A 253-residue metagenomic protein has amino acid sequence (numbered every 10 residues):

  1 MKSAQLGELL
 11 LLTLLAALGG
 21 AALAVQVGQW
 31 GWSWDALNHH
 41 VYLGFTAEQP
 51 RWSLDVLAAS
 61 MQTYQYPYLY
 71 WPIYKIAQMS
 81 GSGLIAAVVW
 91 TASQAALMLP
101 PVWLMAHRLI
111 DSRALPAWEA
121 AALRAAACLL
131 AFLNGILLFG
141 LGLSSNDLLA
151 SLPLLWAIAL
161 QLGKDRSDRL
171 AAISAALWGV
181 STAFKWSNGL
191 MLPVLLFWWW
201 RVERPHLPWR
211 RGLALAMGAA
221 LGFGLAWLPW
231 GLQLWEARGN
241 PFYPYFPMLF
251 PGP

Functional and structural regions predicted by a protein language model:
K2-S3, M191-F223: Perimembrane helix-loop-helix junctions
G28-L43, Q49-D55, A59-I73, G81 (+1 more regions): Extracytoplasmic catalytic/substrate-binding loops of multi-pass membrane glycan-assembly enzymes
V88-P116: Transmembrane-helix motifs of polytopic, lipid-linked glycan transferases
A114-W118, L155-I173: Membrane-interface transmembrane helices that cradle and orient dolichyl/undecaprenyl
L123, G163-G179, P208-M217: Short hydrophobic alpha-helices at membrane interfaces in multi-pass membrane enzymes
I136-L149: Short acidic/glycine- and proline-prone juxtamembrane loop motifs at membrane-interface regions of multi-pass membrane
L170-W186, L192-L196, L225, G239: Membrane-interface alpha helices of multi-pass inner-membrane proteins
R201, A214-P253: Membrane-lumen/periplasm interface segments of specific transmembrane helices in polyprenyl phosphate-linked
